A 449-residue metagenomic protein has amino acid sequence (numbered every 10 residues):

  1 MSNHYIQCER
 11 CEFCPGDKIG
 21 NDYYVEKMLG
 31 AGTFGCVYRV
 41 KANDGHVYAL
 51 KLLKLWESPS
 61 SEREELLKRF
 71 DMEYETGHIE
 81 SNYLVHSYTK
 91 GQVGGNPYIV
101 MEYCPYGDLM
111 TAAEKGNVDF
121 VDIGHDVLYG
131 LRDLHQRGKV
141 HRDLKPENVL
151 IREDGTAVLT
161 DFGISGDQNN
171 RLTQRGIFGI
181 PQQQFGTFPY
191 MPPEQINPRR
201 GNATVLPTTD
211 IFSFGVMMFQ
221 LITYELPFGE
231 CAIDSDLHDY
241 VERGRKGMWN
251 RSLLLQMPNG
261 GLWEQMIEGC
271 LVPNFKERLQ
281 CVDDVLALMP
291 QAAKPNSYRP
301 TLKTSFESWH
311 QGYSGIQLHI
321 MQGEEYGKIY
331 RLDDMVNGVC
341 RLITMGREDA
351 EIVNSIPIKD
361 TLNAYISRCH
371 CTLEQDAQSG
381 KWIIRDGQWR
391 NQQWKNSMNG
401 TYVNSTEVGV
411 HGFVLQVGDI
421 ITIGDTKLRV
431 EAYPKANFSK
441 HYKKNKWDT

Functional and structural regions predicted by a protein language model:
E26-G32, V37: Protein kinase glycine-rich loop
S60-H78: AlphaC helix of the eukaryotic protein kinase fold
E80-T89: Conserved HxN/HPN-centered segment at the entrance to the catalytic loop of eukaryotic protein kinase-like domains
T89, N337-D425: Forkhead-associated
G94-D108: Conserved short submotifs of the Hanks-type protein kinase catalytic core that shape the nucleotide-binding pocket
I123-G124: Activation segment signature within eukaryotic-like protein kinase domains
Y129-K139: Protein kinase catalytic-loop region centered on the HRD/HxD motif
E277, D284-A364, E374, Q378-S379 (+1 more regions): Intrinsically disordered, low-complexity acidic Ser/Thr-rich regulatory segments
